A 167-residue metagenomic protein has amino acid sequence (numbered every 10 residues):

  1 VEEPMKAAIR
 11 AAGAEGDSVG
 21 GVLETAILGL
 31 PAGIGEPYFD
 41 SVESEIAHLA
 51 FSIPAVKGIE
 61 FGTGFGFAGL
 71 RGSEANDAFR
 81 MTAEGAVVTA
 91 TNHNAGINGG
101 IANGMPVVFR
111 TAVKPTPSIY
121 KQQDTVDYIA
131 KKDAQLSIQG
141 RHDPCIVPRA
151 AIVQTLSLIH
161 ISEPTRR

Functional and structural regions predicted by a protein language model:
V1-Y38: Glycine-rich, mobile lid/loop segments that gate access to catalytic sites or pores
P4-A14, E43-I46, G64, A75 (+2 more regions): Glycine-rich, charged/polar anion/phosphate-binding loops that engage phosphate groups from diverse ligands
A26-L28, I59-G64, R110-K114: Generic beta-strand/beta-sheet core signal
F61-M81: Beta-rich nucleic-acid/ligand-interaction surfaces
A78-S157: Hydrophobic alpha-helical bundle architecture
I159-R166: Conserved small/polar residues in nucleotide/adenosyl-binding loops
